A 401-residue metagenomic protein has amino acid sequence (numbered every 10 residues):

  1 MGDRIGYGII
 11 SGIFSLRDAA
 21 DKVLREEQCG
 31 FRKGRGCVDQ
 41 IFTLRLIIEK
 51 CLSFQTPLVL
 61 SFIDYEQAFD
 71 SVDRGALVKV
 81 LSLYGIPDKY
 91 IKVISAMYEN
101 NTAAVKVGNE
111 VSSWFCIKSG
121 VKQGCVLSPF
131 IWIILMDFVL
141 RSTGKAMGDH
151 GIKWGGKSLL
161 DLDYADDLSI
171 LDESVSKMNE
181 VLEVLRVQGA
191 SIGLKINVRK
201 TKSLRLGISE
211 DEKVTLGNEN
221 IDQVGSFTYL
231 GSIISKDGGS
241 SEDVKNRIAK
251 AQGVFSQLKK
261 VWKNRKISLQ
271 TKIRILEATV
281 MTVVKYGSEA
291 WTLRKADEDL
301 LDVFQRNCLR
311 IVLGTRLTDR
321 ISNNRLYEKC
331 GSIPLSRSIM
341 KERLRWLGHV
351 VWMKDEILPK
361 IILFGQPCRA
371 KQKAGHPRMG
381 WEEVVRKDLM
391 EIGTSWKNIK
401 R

Functional and structural regions predicted by a protein language model:
M1-F138: Conserved pre-catalytic core of RNA-dependent polymerases
D88-I91, V105-R401: Short linear motifs embedded in intrinsically disordered, charge-biased segments
